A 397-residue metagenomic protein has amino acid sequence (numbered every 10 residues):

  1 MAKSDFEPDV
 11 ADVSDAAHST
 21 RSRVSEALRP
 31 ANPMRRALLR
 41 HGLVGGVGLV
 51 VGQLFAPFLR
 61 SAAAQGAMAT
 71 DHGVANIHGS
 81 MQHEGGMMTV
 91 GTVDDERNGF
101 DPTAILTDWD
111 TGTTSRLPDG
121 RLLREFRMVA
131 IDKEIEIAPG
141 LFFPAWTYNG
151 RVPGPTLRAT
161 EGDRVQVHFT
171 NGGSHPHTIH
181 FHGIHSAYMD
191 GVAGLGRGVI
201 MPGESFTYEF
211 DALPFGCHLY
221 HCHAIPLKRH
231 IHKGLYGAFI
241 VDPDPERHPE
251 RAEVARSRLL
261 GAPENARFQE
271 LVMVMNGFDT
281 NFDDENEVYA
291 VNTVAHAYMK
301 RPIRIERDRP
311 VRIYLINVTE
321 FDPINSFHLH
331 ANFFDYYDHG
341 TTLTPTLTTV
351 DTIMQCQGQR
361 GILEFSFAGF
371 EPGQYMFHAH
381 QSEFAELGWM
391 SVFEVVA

Functional and structural regions predicted by a protein language model:
M1-A37, H41-V44, G52, R60-S61: N-terminal secretory signal peptides
V47-Q53, P57-H175, H185-A187, R197 (+5 more regions): N-terminal, post-signal-peptide metal-ligating segments of extracellular/periplasmic oxidoreductases, dominated by
P118-L122, T160, M201, L213 (+4 more regions): Extracellular/periplasmic catalytic domains that process cell-envelope and extracellular macromolecules
E125-V241, F321-C356, Y375-E394: Histidine- and aromatic-enriched segments that form or immediately flank copper-ligand environments
T178-H180, L271-V274: Structural recognition of the beta-strand scaffold that forms the well-ordered cores of secreted hydrolase catalytic
Y208-L213, L363-G369: Short, hydrophobic beta-strand segments
D242-L271: Low-complexity, Pro/Ser/Thr- and charge-rich linker/hinge segments at domain boundaries
N276-F278, A290-F334: Surface-exposed interaction/gating patches
